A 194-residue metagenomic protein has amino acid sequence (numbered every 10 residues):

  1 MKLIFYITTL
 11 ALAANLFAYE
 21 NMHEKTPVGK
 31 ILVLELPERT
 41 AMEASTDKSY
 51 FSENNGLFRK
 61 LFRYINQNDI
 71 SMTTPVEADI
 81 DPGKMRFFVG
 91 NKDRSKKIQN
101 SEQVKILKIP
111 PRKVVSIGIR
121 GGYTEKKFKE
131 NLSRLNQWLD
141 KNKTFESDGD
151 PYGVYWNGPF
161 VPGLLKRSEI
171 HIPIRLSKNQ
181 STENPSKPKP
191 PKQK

Functional and structural regions predicted by a protein language model:
K2, T9, A14-K194: A solvent-exposed interaction/effector surface
